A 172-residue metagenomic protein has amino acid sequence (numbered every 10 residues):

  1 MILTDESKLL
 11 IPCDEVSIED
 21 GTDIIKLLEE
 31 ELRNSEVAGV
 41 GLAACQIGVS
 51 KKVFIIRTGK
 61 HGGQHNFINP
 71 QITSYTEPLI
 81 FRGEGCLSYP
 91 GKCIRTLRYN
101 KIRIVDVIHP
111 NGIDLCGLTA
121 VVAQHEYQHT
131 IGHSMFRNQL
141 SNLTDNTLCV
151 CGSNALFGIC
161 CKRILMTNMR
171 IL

Functional and structural regions predicted by a protein language model:
M1-V150, A155-L172: Positively charged
